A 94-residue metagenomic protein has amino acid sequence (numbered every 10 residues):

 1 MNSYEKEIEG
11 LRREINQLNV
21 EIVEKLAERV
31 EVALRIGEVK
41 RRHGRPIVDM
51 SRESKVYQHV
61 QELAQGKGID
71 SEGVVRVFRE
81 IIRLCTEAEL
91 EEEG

Functional and structural regions predicted by a protein language model:
M1-G94: Domain-level signature for soluble enzymes in the chorismate/prephenate branch of the shikimate pathway
